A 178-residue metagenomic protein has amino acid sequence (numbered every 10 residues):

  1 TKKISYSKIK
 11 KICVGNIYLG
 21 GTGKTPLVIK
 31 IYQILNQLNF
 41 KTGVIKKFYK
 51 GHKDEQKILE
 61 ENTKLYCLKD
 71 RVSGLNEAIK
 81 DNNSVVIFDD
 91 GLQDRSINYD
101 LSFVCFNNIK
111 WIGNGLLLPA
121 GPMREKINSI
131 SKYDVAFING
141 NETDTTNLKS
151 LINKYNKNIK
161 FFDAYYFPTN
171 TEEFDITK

Functional and structural regions predicted by a protein language model:
T1, G140-K178: C-terminal lobe/tail of nucleotide-utilizing enzymes
K2-G51: Walker A (P-loop) phosphate-binding motif
G15, K46, F106, G140 (+1 more regions): Short beta-strand/turn micro-motifs composed of small residues that flank or help shape donor/cofactor-binding pockets
G20-G23, G113, E173: A generic structural signal for short coil/turn motifs at secondary-structure boundaries
F40-T42, E61, D134-V135, D175-K178: Short, surface-exposed connector motifs at secondary-structure boundaries
F40-T42, L65, S102, F161: Hydrophobic anchor at the start of a short beta-strand that flanks the dinucleotide cofactor-binding loop
I45-K47, L68-D70, A164-Y166: Conserved beta-strand termini and adjacent loop/short-helix elements that scaffold enzyme active sites in alpha/beta
K50-N156: Phosphate/Mg2+-binding loops and adjacent switch elements in nucleotide/diphosphate-handling enzyme cores
